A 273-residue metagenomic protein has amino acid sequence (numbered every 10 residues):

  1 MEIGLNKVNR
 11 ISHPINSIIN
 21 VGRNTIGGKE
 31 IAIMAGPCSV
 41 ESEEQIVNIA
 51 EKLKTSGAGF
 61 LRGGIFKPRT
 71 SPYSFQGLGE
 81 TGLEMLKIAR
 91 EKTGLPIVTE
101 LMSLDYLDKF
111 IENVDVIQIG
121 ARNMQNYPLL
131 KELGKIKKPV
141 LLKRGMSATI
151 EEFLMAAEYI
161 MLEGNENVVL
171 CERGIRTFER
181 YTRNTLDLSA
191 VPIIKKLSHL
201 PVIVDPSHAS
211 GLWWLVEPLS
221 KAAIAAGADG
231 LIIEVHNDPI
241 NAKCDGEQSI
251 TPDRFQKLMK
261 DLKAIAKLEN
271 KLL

Functional and structural regions predicted by a protein language model:
M1-M34, K260, K267-L273: N-terminal amphipathic alpha-helix/helix-capping segment at the start of soluble metabolic enzymes
V21, I136-V235: Catalytic alpha/beta core domains of metabolic enzymes, predominantly
I31-N48, P72-Q76, P96-E100, G120-A121 (+2 more regions): Active-site mouth loops of central-metabolism enzymes
I31-P37, G59-G63, I97-T99, I117-I119 (+4 more regions): Hydrophobic faces of well-ordered beta-strands that scaffold small-molecule active sites in alpha/beta enzyme cores
A35, E41, A50, K54 (+2 more regions): Long, contiguous binding/interaction regions
R62-T81, N237-E247: Glycine-rich, proline-tolerant flexible connector loops at the mouths of alpha/beta enzymes
F75-T99, L133-P139, L188-I203, Q248-L272: Alpha-helix-loop-beta-strand connector modules within alpha/beta enzyme cores
L78, G94-Y106, D115-Y127, P139-I150 (+2 more regions): Catalytic beta/alpha-barrel core
